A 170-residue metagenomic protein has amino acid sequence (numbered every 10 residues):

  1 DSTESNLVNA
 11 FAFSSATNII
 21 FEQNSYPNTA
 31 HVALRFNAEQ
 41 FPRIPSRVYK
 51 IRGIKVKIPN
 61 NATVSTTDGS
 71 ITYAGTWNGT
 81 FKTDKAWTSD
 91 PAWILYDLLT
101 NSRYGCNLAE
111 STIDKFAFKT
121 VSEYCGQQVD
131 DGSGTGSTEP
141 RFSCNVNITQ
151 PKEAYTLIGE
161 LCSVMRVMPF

Functional and structural regions predicted by a protein language model:
D1-R166: Polar, S/T/G-rich
